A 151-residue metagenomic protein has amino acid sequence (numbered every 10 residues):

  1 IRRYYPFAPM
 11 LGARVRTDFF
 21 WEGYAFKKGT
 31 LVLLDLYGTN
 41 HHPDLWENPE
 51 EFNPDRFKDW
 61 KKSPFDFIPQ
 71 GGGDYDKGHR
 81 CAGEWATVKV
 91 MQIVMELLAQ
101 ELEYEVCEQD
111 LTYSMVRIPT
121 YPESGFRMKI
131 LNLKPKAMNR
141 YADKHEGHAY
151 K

Functional and structural regions predicted by a protein language model:
I1-Y24, I68: Conserved cytochrome P450 K-helix E-x-x-R motif and the immediately C-terminal K′/meander segment
Y5, P9, L98-V106: A generic secondary-structure signal for well-formed alpha-helical elements
D35-K62: Conserved cytochrome P450 K-helix/beta-meander segment immediately N-terminal to the heme-binding cysteine loop
L45, K58-E101, D110, S114-I118: Cytochrome P450 heme-thiolate "Cys pocket" and heme-binding signature region
Q70-G71, L102-R117, Y121-K151: Long, compositionally biased intrinsically disordered regions
